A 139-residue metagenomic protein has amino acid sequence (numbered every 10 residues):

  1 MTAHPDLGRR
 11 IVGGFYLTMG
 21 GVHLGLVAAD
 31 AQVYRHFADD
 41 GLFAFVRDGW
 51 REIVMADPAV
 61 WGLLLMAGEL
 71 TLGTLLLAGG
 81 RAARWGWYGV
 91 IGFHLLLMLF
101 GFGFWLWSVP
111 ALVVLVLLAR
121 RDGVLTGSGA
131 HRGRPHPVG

Functional and structural regions predicted by a protein language model:
M1-G139: Extended, low-polarity transmembrane helix blocks
